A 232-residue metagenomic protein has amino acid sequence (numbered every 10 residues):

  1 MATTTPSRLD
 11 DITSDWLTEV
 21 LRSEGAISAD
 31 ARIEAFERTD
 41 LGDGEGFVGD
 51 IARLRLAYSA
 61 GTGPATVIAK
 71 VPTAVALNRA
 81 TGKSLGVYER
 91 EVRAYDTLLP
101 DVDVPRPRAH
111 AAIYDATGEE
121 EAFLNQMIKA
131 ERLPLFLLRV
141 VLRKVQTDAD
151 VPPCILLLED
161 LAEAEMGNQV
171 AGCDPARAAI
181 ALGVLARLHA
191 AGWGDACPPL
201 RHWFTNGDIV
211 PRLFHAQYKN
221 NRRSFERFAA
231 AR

Functional and structural regions predicted by a protein language model:
M1-D148, P152-L156: Conserved NTP-binding catalytic cores of kinases and kinase-like/nucleotidyltransferase enzymes across multiple kinase
A2-T5, R143-D148, A164-R232: ATP-dependent phospho-/nucleotidyl transfer catalytic cores
R55, E159, N168-Q169: Beta-strand residues in well-ordered beta-sheet regions across diverse protein folds
L156-E163: Short pocket-lining segment of the protein kinase catalytic domain that shapes the ATP-binding cleft
